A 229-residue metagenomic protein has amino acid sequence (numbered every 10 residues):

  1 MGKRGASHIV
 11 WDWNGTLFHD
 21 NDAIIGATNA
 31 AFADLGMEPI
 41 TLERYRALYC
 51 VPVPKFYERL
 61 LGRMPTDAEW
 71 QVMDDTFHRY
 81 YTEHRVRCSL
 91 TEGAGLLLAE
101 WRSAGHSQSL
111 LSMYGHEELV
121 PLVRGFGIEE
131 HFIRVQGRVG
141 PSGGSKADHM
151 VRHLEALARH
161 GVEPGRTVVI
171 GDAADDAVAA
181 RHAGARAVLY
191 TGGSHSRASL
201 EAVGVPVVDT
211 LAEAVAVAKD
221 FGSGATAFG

Functional and structural regions predicted by a protein language model:
G2-A47, E58, R63: Active-site neighborhood of HAD-like aspartate-dependent phosphohydrolases
H8, K146-A177: Conserved Lys-Pro-Asp/Glu-containing loop-to-beta segment of HAD-superfamily phosphomonoesterases, centered on
A31-F32, P52-P65, L122, H153-L157: Helix-loop "lid/cap" segments that line or gate small-molecule binding pockets
E38, E129-I133, E163, V208: Conserved H-loop
R44-L48, E129-G144, R166: A short, structured active-site edge motif that brings together acidic residues
E58-L96, H106: Metal-dependent phosphoesterase signature
A94-F126, Q136-V139: Substrate-recognition element of Asp-dependent hydrolases with the DxDx(T/V) motif
V168-V208: Acidic, Mg2+-coordinating phosphoryl-transfer loop and its flanking beta/alpha structural elements, shared across
